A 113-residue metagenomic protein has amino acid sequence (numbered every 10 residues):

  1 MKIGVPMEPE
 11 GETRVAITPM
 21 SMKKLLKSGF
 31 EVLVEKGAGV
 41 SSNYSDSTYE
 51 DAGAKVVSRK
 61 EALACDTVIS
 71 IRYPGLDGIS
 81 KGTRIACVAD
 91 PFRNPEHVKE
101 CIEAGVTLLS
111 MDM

Functional and structural regions predicted by a protein language model:
M1-K36: N-terminal phosphate-binding or glycine-rich loops at protein starts, especially the Walker A/P-loop of NTPases
P9-E12, D46-G53, C87: Short, flexible loop segments at the rims of nucleotide/cofactor-binding pockets, characterized by
M22-K23, S47, K99: Alpha-helical segments flanking ligand/cofactor-binding loops in enzyme cores
L26, E50, I102: Anion (oxyanion) recognition and catalysis
F30, A54, V106: Short phosphate-binding/catalytic loops that engage adenosine nucleotides
L33-K55: N-terminal beta-loop-helix "entrance" segment that forms/cooperates in small-molecule cofactor or anionic ligand
G53-A64: Short acidic low-complexity segments
A64-M113: Phosphate/diphosphate ligand-binding glycine-rich loop within oxidoreductases
